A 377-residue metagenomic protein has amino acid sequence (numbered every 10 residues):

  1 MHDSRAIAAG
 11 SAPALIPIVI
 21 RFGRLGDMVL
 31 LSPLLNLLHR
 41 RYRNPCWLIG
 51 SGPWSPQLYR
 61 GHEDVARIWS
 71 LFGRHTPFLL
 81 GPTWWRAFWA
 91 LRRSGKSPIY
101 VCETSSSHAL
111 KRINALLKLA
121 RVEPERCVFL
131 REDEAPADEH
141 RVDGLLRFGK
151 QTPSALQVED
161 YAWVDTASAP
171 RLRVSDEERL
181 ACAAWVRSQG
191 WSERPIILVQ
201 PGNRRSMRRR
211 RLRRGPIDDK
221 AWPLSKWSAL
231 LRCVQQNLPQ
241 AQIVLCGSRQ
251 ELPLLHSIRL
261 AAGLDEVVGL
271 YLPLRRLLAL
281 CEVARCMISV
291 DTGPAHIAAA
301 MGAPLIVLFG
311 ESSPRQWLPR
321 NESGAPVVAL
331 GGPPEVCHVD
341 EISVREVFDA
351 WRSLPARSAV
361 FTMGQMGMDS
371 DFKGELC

Functional and structural regions predicted by a protein language model:
M1-C377: Catalytic machinery of carbohydrate-active enzymes, primarily nucleotide-sugar-dependent glycosyltransferases
